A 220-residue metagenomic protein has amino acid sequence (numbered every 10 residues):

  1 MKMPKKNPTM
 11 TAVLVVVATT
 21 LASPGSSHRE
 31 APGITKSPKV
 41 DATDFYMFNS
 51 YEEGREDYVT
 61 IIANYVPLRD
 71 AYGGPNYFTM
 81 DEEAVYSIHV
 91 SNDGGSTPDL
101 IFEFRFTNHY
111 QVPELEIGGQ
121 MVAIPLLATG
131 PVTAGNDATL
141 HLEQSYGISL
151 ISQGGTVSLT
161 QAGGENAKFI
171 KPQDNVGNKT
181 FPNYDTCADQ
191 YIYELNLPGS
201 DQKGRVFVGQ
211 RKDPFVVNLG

Functional and structural regions predicted by a protein language model:
K2-T11: Bacterial N-terminal signal peptides that target proteins for export
T11-T20: Bacterial N-terminal signal peptides
S23-G220: Surface-exposed extracytoplasmic segments
